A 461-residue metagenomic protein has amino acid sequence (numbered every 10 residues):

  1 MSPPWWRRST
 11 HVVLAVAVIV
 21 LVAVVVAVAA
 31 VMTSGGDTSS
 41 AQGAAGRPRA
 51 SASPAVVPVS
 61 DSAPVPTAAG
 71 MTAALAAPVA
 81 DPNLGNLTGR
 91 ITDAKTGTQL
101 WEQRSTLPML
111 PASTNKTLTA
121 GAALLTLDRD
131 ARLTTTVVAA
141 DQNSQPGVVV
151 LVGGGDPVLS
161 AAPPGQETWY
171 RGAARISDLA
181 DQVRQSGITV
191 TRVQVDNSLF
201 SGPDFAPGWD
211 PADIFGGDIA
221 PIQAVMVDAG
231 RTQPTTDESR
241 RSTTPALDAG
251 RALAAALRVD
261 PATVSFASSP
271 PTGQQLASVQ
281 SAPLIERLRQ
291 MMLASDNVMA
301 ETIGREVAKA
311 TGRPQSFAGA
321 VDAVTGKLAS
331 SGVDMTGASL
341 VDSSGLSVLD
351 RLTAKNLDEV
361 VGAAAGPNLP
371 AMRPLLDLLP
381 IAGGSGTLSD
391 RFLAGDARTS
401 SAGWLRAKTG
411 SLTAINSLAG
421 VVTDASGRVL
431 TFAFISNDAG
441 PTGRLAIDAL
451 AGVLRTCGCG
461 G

Functional and structural regions predicted by a protein language model:
M1-V22: N-terminal export and membrane-targeting signals
V24-S60, R132: C-terminal region of N-terminal signal peptides and the immediate post-cleavage residues of exported proteins
G43-P108, D178-G187: Beta-lactamase-like hydrolase cores
N86, Q145-Q223, G230, P261-V264 (+1 more regions): Mid-domain, small-residue-enriched loop/turn segments at the edges of structured enzyme/sensor domains
G97, P111-R129, V225, A252-L253 (+2 more regions): Active-site SXXK
L100-E102, A308-G461: Small-residue-rich helix-loop
T126-A140, P261-A267, A371-L376: Short, well-structured active-site flanking segments
P221, V227-P374: A small/polar active-site loop signature that marks catalytic segments
